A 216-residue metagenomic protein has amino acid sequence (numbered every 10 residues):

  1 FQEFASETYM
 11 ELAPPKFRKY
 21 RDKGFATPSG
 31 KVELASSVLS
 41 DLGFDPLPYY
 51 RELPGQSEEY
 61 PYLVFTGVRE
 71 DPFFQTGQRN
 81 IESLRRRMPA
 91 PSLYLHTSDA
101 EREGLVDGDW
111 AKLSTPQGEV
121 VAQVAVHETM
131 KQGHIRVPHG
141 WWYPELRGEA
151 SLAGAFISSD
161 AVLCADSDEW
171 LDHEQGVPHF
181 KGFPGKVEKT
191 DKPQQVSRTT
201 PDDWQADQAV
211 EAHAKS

Functional and structural regions predicted by a protein language model:
F1-F4, N80-Y94, D99-S216: Long, contiguous, secondary-structure-rich segments that constitute the structural scaffold of globular domains
F1-S83: Long, low-complexity segments enriched in small/aliphatic residues
